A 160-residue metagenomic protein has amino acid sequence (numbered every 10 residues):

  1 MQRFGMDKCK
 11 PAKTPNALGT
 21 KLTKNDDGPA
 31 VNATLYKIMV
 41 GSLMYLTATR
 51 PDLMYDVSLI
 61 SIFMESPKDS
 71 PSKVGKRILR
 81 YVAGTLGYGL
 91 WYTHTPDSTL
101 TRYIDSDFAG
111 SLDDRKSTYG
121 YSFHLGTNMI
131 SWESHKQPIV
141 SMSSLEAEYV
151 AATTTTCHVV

Functional and structural regions predicted by a protein language model:
M1-V160: Long, low-complexity, charge-biased intrinsically disordered regions
